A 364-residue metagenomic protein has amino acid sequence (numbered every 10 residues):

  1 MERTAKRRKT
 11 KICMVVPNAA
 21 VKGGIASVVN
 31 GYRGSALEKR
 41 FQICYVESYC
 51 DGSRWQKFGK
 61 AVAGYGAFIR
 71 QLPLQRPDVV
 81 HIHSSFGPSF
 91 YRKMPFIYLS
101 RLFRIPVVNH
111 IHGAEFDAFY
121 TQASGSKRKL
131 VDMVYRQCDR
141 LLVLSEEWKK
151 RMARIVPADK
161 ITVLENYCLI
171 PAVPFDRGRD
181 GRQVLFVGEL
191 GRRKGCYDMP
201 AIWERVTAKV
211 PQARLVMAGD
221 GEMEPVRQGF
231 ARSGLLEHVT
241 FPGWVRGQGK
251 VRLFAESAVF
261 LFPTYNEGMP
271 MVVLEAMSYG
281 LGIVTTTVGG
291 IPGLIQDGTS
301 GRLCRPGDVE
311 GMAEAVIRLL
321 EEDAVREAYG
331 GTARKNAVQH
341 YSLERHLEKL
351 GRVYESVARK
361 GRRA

Functional and structural regions predicted by a protein language model:
C13, D176-T207, V216-A218: Conserved donor-binding/catalytic core segment of Leloir-type glycosyltransferases
L130-V173: Donor nucleotide-sugar binding/catalytic pocket of nucleotide-sugar-dependent glycosyltransferases
R227-V245: Nucleotide-activated donor-binding/catalytic signature segment of Leloir-type glycosyltransferases, i.e., the conserved
W244-V245, R252-S257: Short alpha-helical donor nucleotide-sugar binding micro-motif in glycosyltransferases
Y265: Aromatic "clamp/platform" in nucleotide-sugar-dependent glycosyltransferases that forms part of the donor/acceptor
G282-T285: Short hydrophobic beta-strand element within catalytic cores of glycosyltransferases and related nucleotide-activated
D297-G298, R302-V309, R318-D323: Conserved acidic donor-binding segment of nucleotide-sugar-dependent glycosyltransferases
G311, R318, V325-H340, H346-R352: A short, well-ordered alpha-helix in the C-terminal region of glycosyltransferases
